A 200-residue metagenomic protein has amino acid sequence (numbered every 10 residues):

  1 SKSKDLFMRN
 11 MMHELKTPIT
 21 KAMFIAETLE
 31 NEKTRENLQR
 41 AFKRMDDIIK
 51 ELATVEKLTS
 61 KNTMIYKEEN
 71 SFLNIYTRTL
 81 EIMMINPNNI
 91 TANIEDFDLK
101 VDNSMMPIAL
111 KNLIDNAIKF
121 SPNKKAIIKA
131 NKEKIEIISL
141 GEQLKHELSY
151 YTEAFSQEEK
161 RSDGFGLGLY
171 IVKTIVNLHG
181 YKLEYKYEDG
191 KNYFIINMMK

Functional and structural regions predicted by a protein language model:
D5-E14: Conserved phosphoacceptor histidine of two-component systems
S60-I65, D98-V101: Conserved micro-motifs of the catalytic ATP-binding
N116-I118: Short helix-loop "hinge" at the ATP-lid/N-box region of the Bergerat-fold HATPase_c
N123-L140: Short beta-strand/loop element within the Bergerat-fold HATPase_c
E136-S162: Glycine-rich/acidic phosphate-handling loop/turn and adjacent ATP-lid/helix of nucleotide-binding kinase/ATPase domains
G168, V172: Short alpha-helical Gxxx[C/S/T] motif in the catalytic ATP-binding
G180-Y181, Y185: Conserved glycine-rich
